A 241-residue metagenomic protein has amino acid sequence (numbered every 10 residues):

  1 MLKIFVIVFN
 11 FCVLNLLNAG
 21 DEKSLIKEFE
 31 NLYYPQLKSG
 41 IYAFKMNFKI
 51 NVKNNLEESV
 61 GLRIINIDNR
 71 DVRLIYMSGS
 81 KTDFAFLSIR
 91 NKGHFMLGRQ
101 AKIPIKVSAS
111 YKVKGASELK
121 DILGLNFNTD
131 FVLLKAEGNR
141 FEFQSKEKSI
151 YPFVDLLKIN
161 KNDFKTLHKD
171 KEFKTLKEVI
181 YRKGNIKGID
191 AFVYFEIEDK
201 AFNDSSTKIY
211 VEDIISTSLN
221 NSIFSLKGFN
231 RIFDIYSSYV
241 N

Functional and structural regions predicted by a protein language model:
I4-L14: Sec-dependent N-terminal signal peptides
G20-N31, L37-S39, I89-F153, S225-N241: Flexible, processing/modification-adjacent segments and terminal tails in exported/periplasmic/extracellular proteins
F29-L32, L62-N66, I180-I186: Extended lipid/amphipathic-ligand handling interfaces
P35-K53: A short, Trp-centered hydrophobic/proline-enriched beta-strand micro-motif
N47-K53, M77-G79, L97-R99, Q144-K146 (+2 more regions): A generic structural motif
R63-V107: Mid-chain, structured segments of secreted extracytoplasmic proteins
G93, V107, G138-G228: Gly/Pro-enriched, hydrophobic low-complexity segments that function as extracytoplasmic propeptides/linkers
